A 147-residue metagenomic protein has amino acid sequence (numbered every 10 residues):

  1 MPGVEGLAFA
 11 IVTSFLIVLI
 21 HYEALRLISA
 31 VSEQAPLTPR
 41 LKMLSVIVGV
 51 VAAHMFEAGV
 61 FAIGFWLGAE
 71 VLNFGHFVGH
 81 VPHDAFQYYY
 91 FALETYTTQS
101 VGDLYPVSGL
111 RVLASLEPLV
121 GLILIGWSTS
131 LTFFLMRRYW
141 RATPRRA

Functional and structural regions predicted by a protein language model:
M1-H54, A69-N73, V78, I125-A147: Cytoplasmic (intracellular) domains, linkers, and terminal tails of multi-pass ion channels
V12-I17, Q87-A92, T98-A142: Pore domain of cation channels
H54-E57, D103: Acidic side chains
F56-Y90: Outer-pore turret/helix-boundary of cation channels
